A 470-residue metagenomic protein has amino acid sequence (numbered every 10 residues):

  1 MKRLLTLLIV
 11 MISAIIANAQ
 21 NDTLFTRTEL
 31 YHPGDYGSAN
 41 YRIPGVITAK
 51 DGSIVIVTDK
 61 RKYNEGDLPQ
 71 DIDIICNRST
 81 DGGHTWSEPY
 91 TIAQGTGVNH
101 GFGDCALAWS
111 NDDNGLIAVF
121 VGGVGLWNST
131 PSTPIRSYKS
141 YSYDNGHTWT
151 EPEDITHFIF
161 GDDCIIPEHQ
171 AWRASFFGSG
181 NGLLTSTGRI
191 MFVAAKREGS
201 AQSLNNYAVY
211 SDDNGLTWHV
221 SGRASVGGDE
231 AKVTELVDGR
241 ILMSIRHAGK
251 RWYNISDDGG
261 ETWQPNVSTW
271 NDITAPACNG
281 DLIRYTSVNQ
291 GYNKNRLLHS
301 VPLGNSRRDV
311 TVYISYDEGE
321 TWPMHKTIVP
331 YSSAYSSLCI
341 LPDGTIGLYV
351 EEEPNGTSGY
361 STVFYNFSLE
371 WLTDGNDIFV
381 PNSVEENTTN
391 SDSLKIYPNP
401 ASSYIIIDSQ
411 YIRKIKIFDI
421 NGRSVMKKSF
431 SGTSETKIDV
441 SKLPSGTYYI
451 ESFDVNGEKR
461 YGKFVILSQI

Functional and structural regions predicted by a protein language model:
M1-T23: Bacterial Sec-dependent N-terminal signal peptides
K2, R61, I75, A106 (+8 more regions): Intrinsically disordered, low-complexity regions of eukaryotic proteins
R3, P354-Y365, G446, V455-R460: Short glycine/proline-enriched turn or capping motifs at secondary-structure junctions
L4-L8, L236, L341, L443: Generic leucine side-chain signal with a strong bias for well-ordered alpha-helical environments
I15, Y36, K232, V288 (+3 more regions): Short, flexible, glycine/charge-rich loop motifs used to bind or transfer phosphoryl groups or to couple energy/partner
I15-A19, G188, K395-Y397, K463: Short, intrinsically disordered, charge-balanced linker/junction segments flanking boundaries in proteins
Q20-P381: Asp-box/BNR beta-propeller blade signature and adjacent active/binding-site loops in extracellular glycan-interacting
E386-Y397, A401-I470: C-terminal outer-membrane/trafficking sorting elements
